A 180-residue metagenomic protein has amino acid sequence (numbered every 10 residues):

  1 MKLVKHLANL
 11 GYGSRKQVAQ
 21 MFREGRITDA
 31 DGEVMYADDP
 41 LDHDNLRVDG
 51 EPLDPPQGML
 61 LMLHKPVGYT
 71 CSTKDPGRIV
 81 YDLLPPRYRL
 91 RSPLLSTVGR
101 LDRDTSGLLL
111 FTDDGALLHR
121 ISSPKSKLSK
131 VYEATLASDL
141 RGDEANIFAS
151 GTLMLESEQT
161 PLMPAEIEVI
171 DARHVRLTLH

Functional and structural regions predicted by a protein language model:
M1-H180: Basic, flexible Lys/Arg- and Gly-enriched helix-loop patches that mediate nucleic-acid binding at interfaces with rRNA
